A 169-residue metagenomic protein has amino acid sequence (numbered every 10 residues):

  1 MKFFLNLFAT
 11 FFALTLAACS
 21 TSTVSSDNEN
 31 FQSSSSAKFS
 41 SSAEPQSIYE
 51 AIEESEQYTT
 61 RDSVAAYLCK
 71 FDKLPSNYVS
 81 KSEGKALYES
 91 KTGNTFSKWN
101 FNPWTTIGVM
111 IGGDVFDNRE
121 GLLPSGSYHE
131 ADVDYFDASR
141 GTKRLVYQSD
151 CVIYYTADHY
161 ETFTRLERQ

Functional and structural regions predicted by a protein language model:
M1-L5: Positively charged n-region of N-terminal signal peptides that target proteins for export
N6-F12: Sec-dependent N-terminal signal peptides
T15-A18: C-terminal motif of bacterial Sec signal peptides marking the signal peptidase cleavage site
S20-S22: Bacterial signal peptide processing site
D27-L74: N-terminal low-complexity, Pro/Thr/Ser-rich intrinsically disordered segments that act as propeptides or flexible
S82-Q169: Functional cores of ribonucleases/endoribonucleases
